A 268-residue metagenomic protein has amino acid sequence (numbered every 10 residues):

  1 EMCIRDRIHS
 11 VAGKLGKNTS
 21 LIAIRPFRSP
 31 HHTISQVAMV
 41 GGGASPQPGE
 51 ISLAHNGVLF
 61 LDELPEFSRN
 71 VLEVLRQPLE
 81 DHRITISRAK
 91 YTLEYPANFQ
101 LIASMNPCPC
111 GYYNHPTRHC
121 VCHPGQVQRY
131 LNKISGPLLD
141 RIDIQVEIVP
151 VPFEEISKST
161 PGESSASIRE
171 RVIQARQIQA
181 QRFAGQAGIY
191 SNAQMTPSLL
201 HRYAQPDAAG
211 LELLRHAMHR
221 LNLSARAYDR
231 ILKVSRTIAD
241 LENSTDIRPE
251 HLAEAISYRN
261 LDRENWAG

Functional and structural regions predicted by a protein language model:
E1-I4: Short, small-residue-biased leader/transition segments that mark boundaries at the very start of proteins
R7-G16, D81-R83: Post-Walker A helix-loop "phosphate-sensing" segment adjacent to the P-loop in P-loop NTPases
N18-L21, V71: Inter-lobe coupling/hinge segments of SF2-like helicase ATPases
L21, P26, V37-L59: Conserved alpha-helical scaffold flanking the Walker A/P-loop in AAA+ ATPase domains
S45-P46, R69-G268: Basic, amphipathic alpha-helical bundle interface domains used for macromolecular binding and assembly
N56, D62-E63, V74: Walker B catalytic acidic pair
L59-F60, E66-F67, F153: Residues immediately C-terminal
